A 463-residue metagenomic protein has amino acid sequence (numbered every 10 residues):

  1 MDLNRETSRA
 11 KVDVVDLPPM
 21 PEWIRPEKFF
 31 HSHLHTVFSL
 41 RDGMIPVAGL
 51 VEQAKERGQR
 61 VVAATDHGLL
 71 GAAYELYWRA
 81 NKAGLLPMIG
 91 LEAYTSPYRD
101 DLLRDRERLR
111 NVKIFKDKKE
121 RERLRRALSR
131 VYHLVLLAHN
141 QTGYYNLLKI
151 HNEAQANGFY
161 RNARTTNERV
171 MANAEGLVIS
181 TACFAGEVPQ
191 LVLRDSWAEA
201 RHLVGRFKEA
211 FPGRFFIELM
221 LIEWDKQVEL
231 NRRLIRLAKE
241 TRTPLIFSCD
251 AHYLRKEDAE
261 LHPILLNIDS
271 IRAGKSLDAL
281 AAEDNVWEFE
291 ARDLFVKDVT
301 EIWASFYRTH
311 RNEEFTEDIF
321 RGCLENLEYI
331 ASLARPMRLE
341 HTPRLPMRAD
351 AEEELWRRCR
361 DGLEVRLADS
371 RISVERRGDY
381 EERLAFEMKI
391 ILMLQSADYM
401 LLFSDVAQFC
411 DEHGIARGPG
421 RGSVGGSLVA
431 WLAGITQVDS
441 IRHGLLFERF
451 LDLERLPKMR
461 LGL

Functional and structural regions predicted by a protein language model:
M1-V61, H67-I222, V228-R242, H262-I264 (+4 more regions): Extended substrate/RNA-proximal surfaces in nucleic-acid metabolism proteins
D2-S32, V188-P189, R236, F306-S423 (+1 more regions): Non-catalytic structural connector segments
G49, G68-G71, E75, T142 (+13 more regions): Generic recognition of stable, solvent-exposed alpha-helical segments in well-folded globular domains
E56, R79-K82, F409-H413, V429-Q437: Alpha-helix C-terminal capping segments
R60, A64-L70, L76, L219-K226 (+6 more regions): Conserved short loop/turn motifs at secondary-structure junctions
Y77, L86-L102, R106, K118-L136 (+4 more regions): Phosphate/diphosphate-binding loops
T142-G143, A182, I246-L254, I415-Q437: Conserved phosphate/anionic-ligand binding catalytic regions in large, soluble enzymes, centered on
A433-F447: Accessory alpha-helical DNA-binding modules that contact the DNA backbone or grooves
